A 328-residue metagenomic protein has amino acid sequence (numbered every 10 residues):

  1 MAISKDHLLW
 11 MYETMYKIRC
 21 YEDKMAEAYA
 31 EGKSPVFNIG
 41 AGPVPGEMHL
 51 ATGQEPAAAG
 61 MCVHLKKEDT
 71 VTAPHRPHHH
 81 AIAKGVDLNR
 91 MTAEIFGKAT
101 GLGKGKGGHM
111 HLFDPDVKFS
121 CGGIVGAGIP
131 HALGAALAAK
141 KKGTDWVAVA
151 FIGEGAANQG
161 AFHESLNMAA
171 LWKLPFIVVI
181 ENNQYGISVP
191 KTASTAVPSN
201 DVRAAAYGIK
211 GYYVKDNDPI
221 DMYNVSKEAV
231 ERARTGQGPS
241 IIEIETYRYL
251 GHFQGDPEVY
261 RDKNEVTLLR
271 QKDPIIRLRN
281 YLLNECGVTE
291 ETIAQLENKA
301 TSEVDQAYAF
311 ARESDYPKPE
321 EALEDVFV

Functional and structural regions predicted by a protein language model:
M1-A57, Q254-V328: Conserved acidic/glycine
K33-W172, P190-A196, D201, A206-G208: Cofactor-binding active-site loop characterized by glycine-rich and histidine/acidic residues
H75, I244-T246, V326: A general secondary-structure junction signal
A81, L250-H252, P317: Glycine/Thr-rich phosphate-binding loops of Rossmann-like dinucleotide-binding domains
V117-G122, G126-E313: Glycine-rich ThDP/TPP pyrophosphate-binding loop and its adjacent helix/strand module within ThDP-dependent enzymes
